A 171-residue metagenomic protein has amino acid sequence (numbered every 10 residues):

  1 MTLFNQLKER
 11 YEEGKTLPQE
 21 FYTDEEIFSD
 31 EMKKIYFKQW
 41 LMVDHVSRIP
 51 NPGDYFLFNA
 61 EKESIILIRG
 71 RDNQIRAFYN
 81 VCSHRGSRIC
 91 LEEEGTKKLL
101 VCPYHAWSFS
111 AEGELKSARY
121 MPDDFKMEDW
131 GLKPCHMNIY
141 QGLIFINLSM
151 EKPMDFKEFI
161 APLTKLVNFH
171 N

Functional and structural regions predicted by a protein language model:
M1-Q74, S108-N171: Rieske [2Fe-2S] iron-sulfur-binding subdomain
D54-P103: Glycine-rich active-site/cofactor-binding loop and its immediate structural neighborhood
